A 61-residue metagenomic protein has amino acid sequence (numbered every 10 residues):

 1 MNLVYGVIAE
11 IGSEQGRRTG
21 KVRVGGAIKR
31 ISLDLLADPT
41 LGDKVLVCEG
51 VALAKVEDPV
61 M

Functional and structural regions predicted by a protein language model:
M1-M61: Exposed beta-strand/loop interface patches that mediate assembly or binding
